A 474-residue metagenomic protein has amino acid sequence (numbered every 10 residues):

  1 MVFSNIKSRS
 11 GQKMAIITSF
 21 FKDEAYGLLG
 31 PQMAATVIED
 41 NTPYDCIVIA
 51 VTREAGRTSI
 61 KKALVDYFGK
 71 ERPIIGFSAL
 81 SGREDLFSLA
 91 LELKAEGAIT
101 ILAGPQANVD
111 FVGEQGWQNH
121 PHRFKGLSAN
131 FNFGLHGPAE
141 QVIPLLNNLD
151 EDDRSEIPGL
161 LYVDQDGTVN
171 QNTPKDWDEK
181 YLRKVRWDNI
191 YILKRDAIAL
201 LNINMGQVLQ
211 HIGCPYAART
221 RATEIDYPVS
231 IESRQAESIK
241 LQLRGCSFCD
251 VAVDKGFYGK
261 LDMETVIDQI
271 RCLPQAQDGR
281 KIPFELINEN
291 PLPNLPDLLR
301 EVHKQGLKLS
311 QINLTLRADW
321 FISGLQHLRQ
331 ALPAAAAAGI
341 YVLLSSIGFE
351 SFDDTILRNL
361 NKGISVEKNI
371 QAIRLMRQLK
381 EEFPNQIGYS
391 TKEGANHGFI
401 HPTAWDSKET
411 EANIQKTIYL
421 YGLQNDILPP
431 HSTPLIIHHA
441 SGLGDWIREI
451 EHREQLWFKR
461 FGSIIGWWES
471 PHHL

Functional and structural regions predicted by a protein language model:
M1-Y44: A short, flexible N-terminal coil/short beta segment enriched in small residues
K7-S19, I74-G76, I101, K255-N396 (+1 more regions): Conserved SAM/AdoMet-binding glycine-rich loop
S8, K13-D23, G159-D164, V169-T173 (+3 more regions): C-terminal accessory regions of radical SAM enzymes
A34, A63, D85-E92, H120-R123 (+6 more regions): A general structural detector for well-ordered alpha-helical segments in enzyme core domains, enriched
I47-D176, D426-P430, A440: Glycine-rich beta-alpha loop elements in corrinoid/cobalamin-binding modules across cobalamin-dependent enzymes
A63-G69, W117-G126, R219-R221, E232-I239 (+5 more regions): Alpha-helix termini
G159-V163, V169-P215: Extended catalytic-interface subdomain
A199-M263: Canonical Radical SAM [4Fe-4S] cluster-binding loop centered on the CxxxCxxC motif and its immediate flanking residues
